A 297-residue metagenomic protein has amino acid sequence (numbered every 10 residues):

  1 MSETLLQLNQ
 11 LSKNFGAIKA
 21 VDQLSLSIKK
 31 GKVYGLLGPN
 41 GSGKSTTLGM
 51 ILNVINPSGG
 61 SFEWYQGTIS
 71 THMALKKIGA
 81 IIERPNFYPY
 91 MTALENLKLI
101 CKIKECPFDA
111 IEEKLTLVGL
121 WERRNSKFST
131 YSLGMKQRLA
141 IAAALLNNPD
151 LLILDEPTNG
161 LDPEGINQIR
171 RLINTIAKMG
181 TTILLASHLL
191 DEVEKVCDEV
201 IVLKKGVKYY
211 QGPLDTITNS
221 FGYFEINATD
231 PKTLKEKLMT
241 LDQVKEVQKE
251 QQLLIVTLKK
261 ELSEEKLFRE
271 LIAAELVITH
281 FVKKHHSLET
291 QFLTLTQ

Functional and structural regions predicted by a protein language model:
E3-L6, K13-L185, L190-K204: ABC transporter nucleotide-binding domains
I69, Y88, C106, D191 (+4 more regions): Short alpha-helical
L75, L97-K98, E112, N167 (+5 more regions): Generic structural signal for individual residues within well-ordered alpha-helical segments across diverse proteins
K76, T116, K178, E194 (+4 more regions): Alpha-helix boundary recognition
R138, I169, Y210, S263-E264: Amphipathic coiled-coil/heptad-repeat helices and related helical stalk/stem segments that mediate oligomerization
R170-I255: ABC transporter nucleotide-binding domain
I201, T294-Q297: Short low-complexity, flexible loop/linker segments enriched in glycine and/or proline with clustered acidic
Y223-L295: Short, charged/small-residue-rich alpha-helical element at the C-terminal edge of ABC transporter nucleotide-binding
